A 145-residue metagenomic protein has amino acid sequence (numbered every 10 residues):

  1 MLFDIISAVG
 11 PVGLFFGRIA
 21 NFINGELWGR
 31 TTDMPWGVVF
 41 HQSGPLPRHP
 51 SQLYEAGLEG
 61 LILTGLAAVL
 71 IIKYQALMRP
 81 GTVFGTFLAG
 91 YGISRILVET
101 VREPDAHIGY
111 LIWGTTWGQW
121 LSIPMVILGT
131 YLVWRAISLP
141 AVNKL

Functional and structural regions predicted by a protein language model:
M1-L145: A feature for loop-to-transmembrane-helix boundaries and adjacent hydrophobic helices in multi-pass integral membrane
